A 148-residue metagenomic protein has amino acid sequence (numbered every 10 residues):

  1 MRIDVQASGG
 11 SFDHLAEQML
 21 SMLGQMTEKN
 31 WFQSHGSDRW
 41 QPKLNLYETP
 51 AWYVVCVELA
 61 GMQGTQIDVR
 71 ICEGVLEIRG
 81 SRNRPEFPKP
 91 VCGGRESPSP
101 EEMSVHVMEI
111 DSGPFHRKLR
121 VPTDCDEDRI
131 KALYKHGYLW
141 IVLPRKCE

Functional and structural regions predicted by a protein language model:
M1-E148: Alpha-crystallin/small heat shock protein
